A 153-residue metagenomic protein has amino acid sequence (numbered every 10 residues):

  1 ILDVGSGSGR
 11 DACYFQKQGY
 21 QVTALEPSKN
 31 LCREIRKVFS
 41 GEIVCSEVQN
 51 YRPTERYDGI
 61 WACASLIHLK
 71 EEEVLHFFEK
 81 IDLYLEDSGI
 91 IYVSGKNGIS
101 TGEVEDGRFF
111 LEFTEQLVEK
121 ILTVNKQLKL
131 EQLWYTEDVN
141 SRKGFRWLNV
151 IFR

Functional and structural regions predicted by a protein language model:
I1-E55, E72-H76, K80, I90-R153: Class I (Rossmann-like) S-adenosyl-L-methionine-dependent methyltransferase catalytic domain, capturing the SAM-binding
D58: Conserved acidic residues
W61-A62: A conserved beta-strand element that flanks and buttresses the S-adenosyl-L-methionine
S65: Hydrophobic adenine-recognition pocket in adenosine-nucleotide-binding enzymes
L69-E71, L85-E86: Helix-to-beta-strand junctions that scaffold the AdoMet/dcAdoMet cofactor pocket in Class I SAM-dependent enzymes
